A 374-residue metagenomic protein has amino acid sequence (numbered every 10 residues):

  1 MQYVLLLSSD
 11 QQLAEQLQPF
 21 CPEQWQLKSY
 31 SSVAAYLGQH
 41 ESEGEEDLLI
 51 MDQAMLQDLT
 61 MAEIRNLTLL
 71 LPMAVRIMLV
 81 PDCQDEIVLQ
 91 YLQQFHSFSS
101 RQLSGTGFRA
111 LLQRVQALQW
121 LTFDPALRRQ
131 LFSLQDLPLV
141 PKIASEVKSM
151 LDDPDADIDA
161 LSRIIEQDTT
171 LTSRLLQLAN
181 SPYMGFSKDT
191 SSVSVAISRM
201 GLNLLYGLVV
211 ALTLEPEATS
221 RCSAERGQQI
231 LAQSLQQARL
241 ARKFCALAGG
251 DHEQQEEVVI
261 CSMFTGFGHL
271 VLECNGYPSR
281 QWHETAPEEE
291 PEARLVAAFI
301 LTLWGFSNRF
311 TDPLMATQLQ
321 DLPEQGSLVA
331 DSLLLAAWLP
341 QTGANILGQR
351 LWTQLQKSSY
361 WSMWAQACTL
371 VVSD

Functional and structural regions predicted by a protein language model:
M1-C21, L48-I50: Conserved acidic segment of CheY-like receiver
M1-Q2, R350-D374: Terminal helices and disordered tails flanking the catalytic cores of nucleotide-processing hydrolases
A14, V33-G38, S42-L71, D82-D85: Conserved phosphotransfer microenvironments
E23, P72, Q93-F95: Short, structured coil segments at secondary-structure junctions
Q24-V33: Short hydrophobic/Thr-rich beta-strand motif most characteristic of the beta2 strand and flanking loop of CheY-like
L27, R76-I77: Hydrophobic/aromatic residues located in beta-strands of well-ordered beta-sheets within soluble catalytic
L49, R76, F98-S100: Two-component signal transduction core modules
D85-Q93, S97-P278, H283-L347, W352 (+1 more regions): Conserved alpha-helical "signature site" that marks functionally important helical segments or helix/loop junctions
